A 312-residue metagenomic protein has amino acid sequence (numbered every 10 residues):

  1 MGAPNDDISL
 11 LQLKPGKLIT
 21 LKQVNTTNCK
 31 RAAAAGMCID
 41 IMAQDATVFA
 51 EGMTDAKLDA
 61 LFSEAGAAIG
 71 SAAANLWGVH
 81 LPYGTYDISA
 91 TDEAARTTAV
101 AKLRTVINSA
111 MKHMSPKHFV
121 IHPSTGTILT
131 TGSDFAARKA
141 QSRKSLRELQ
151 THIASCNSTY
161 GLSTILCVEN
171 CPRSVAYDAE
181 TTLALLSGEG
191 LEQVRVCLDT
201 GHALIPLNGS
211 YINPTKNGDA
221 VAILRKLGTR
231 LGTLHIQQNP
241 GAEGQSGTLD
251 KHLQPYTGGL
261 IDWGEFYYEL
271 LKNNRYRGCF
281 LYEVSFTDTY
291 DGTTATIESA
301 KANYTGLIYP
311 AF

Functional and structural regions predicted by a protein language model:
M1-G2, G36-D40, S71-G78, P116-V120 (+6 more regions): Structural preference for beta-strand elements that scaffold enzyme active sites
M1-N108, K112-S115, L191-C197, A302-F312: N-terminal pre-domain/capping segments
G2-I8, G16, M42-A46, L81-G84 (+6 more regions): Active-site beta-loop-alpha junctions enriched in small/polar residues
L10, L21-K22, A50, S89-R96 (+4 more regions): Gly/Pro-rich active-site loop or hairpin
L21-K22, T26-K30, E51-D55, D59 (+7 more regions): Distinct, well-ordered alpha-helical segments
V48-A56, P82-A101, T125-R138, Q245-Q254 (+2 more regions): Surface-exposed, active-site-proximal loop segments in enzymatic domains
E64, A68, Y86-V196: Active-site acidic/histidine proton-transfer and metal-coordination neighborhood in alpha/beta enzyme cores
F280-T296: A short, acidic, flexible beta-alpha connecting loop/helix-capping segment that sits on the rim of active
